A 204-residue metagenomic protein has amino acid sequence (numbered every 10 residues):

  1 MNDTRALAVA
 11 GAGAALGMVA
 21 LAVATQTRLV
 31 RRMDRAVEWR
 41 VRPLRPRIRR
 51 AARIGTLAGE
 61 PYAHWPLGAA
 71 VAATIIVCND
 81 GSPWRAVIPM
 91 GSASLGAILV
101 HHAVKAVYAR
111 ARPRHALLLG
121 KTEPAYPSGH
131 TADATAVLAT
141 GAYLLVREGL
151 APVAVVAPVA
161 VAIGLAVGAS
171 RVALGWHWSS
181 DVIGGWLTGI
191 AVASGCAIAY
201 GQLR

Functional and structural regions predicted by a protein language model:
M1-L67, K105-L118: N-terminal transmembrane-helix/juxtamembrane module of multi-pass inner/ER membrane proteins
R5, V9-A10, L67, W84-A93 (+2 more regions): Alpha-helical transmembrane segments of integral membrane proteins
M18-V30, I76-G81, A106, A169-S170 (+2 more regions): Short hydrophobic alpha-helical membrane-entry/anchor segments
T25, E38, R42, A72 (+4 more regions): Membrane-water interface at transmembrane helix exits
R47-I48, Y62, G81-A86, P113-R114 (+1 more regions): Membrane-helix interface segments
V71-A72, L117-R204: Membrane-embedded catalytic cores of phosphoryl/pyrophosphoryl-handling enzymes
A73-A97: Interfacial segments of alpha-helical transmembrane regions
P89-A93, A97, H101, G185 (+2 more regions): Alpha-helical transmembrane segments in multi-pass membrane proteins
